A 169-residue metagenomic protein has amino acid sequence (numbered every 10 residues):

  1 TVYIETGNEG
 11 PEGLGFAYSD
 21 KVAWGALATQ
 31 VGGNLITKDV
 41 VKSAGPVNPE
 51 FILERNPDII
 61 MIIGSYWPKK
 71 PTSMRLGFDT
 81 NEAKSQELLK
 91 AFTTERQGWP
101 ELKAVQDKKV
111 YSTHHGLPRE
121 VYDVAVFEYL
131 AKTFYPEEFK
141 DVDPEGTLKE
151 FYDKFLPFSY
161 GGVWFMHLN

Functional and structural regions predicted by a protein language model:
T1-N169: N-terminal ligand-binding lobe of clamshell/alpha-beta domains
